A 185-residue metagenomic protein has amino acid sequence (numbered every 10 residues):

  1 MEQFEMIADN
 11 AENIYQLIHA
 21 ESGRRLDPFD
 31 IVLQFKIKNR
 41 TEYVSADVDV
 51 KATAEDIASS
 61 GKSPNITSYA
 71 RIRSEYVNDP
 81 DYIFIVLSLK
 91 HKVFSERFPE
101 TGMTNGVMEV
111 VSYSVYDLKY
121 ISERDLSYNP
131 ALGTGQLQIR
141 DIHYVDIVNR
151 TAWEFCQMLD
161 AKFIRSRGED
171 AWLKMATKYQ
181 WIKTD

Functional and structural regions predicted by a protein language model:
M1-D27, F35-A46, A52-D185: Nucleic-acid endonuclease domains
I31: Ligand/cofactor pocket segment of small-molecule handling proteins
